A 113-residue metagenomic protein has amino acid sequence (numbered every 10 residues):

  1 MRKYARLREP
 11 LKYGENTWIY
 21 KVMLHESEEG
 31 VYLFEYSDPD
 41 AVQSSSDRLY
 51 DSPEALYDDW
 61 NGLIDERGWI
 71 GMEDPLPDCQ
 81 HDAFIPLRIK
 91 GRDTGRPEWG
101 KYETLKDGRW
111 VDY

Functional and structural regions predicted by a protein language model:
M1-I19: Short, extreme N-terminal segment that most often corresponds to the first beta-strand
L7, W18, A41, E54 (+1 more regions): Sparse, context-dependent recognition of short Cys/His-centered cofactor- or disulfide-binding micro-motifs
W18-S44: Short aromatic-glycine-(Arg/Gly/Cys) micro-motifs in beta-strand/loop hairpins
S45-Y113: Mixed-charge, Lys/Arg-enriched low-complexity segments
